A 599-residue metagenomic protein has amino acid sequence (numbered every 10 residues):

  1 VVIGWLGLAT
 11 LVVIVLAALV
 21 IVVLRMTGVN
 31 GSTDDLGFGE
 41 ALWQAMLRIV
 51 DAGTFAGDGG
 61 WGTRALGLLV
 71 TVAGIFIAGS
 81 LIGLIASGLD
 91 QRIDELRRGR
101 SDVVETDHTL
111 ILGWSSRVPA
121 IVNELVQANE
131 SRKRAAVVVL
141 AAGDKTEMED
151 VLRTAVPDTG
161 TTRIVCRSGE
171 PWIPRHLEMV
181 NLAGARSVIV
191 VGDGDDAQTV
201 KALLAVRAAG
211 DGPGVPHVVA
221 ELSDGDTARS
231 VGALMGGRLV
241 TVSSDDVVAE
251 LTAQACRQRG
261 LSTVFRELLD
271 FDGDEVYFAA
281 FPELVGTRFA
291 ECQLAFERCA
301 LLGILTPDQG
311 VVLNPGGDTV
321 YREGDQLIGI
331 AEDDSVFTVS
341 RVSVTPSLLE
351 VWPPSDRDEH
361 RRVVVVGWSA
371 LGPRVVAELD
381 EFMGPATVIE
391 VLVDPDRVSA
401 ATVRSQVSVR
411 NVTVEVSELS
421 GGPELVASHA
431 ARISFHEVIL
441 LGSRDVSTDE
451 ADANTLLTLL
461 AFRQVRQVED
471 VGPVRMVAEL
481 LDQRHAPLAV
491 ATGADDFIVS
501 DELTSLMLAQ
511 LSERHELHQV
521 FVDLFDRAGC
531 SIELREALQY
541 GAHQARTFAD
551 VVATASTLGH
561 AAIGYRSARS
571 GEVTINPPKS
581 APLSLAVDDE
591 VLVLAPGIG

Functional and structural regions predicted by a protein language model:
V1-G599: Cytosolic regulatory regions of ion transport systems
